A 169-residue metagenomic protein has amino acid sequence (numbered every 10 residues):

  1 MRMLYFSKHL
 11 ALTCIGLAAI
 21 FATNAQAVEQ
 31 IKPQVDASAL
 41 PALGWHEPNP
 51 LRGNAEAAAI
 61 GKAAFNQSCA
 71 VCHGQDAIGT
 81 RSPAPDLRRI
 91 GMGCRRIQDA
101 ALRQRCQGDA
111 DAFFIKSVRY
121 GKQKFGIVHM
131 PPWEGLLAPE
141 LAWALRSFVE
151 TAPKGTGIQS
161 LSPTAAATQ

Functional and structural regions predicted by a protein language model:
M1-F6: N-terminal secretory signal peptides that target proteins for export/translocation
A11-I20: Bacterial N-terminal signal peptides
A27-K32, R81-R89, S117-A152, G157-Q169: Axial heme c-ligation environment in periplasmic c-type cytochrome domains
I31-A64, T168-Q169: Electrostatic cytochrome c docking/interface patches
N54-I78, F114-K116, L145, S162-T164 (+1 more regions): Sequence/structural segment immediately N-terminal to covalent heme-attachment motifs in c-type and related
A58, K62, G74, I78-R119 (+2 more regions): Gly/Gly-Pro-rich "capping" loops immediately C-terminal to redox-active cysteine motifs in periplasmic/lumenal
